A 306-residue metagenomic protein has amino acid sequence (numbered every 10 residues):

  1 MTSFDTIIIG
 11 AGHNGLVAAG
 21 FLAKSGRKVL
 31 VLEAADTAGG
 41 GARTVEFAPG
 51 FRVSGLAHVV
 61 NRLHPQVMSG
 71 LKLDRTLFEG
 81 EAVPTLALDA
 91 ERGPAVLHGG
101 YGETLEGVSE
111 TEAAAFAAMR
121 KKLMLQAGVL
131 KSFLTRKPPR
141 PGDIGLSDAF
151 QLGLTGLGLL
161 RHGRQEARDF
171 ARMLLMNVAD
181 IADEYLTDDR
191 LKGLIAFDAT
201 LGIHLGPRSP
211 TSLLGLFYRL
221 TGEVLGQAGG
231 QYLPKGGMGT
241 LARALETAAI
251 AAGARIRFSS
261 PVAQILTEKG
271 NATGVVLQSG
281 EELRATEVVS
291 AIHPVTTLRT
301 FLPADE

Functional and structural regions predicted by a protein language model:
T2-F4, L277-E287: Core beta-strand elements of the Rossmann-like FAD/NAD(P) dinucleotide-binding domain in flavoenzyme oxidoreductases
T2-G142: N-terminal glycine-rich phosphate/pyrophosphate-binding loop and immediately adjacent elements
A11, S279, V289-H293: Glycine-rich, N-terminal phosphate-binding loop of Rossmann-like dinucleotide-binding domains
G15, Q264, L283, V295-T296: Glycine-rich nucleotide phosphate-binding loop and flanking beta-alpha elements of Rossmann-like dinucleotide-binding
G41-R43, G206, R299-L302: Short, solvent-exposed loop/turn and secondary-structure capping segments
M124-A252: Active-site/ligand-binding neighborhood in enzyme catalytic cores
R255-T273: A conserved short coil-to-beta-strand element within the FAD-binding core of flavoproteins
S290-E306: Flavin (primarily FAD) binding-site architecture
